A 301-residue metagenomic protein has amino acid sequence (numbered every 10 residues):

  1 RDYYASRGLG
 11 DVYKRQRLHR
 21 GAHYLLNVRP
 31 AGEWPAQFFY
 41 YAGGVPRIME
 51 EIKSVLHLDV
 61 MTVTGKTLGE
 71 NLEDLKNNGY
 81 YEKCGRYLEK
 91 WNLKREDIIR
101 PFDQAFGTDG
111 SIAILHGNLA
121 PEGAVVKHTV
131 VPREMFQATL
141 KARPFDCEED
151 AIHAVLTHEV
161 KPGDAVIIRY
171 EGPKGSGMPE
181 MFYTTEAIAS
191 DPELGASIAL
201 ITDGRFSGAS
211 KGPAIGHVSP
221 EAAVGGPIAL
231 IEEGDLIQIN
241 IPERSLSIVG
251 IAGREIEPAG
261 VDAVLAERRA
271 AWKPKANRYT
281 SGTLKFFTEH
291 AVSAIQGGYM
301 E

Functional and structural regions predicted by a protein language model:
D2-Y13: Single conserved hydrophobic/aromatic residue that forms the stacking wall/gate of nucleotide- or nucleobase-binding
D11-E301: Feature captures the catalytic cores and cofactor-binding loops of soluble hydro-lyases/lyases that act on carboxylate
